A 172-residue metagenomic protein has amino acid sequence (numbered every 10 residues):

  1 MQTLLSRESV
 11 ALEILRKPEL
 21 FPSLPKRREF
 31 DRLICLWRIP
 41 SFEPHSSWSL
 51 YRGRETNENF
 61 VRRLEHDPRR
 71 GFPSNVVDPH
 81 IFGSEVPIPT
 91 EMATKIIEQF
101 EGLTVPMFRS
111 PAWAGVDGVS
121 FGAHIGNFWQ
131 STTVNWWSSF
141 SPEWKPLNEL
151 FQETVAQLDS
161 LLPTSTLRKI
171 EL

Functional and structural regions predicted by a protein language model:
M1-L172: Function-determining sites in protein domains
